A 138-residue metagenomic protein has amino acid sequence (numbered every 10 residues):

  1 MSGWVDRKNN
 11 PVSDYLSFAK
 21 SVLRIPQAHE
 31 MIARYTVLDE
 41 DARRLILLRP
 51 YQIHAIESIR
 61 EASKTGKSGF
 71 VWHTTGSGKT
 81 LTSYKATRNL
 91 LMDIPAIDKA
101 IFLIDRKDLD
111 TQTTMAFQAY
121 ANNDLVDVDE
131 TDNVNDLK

Functional and structural regions predicted by a protein language model:
M1-D124: ATP-dependent helicase/translocase motor core
A119-K138: Inter-Walker segment of RecA-like/P-loop motor cores
